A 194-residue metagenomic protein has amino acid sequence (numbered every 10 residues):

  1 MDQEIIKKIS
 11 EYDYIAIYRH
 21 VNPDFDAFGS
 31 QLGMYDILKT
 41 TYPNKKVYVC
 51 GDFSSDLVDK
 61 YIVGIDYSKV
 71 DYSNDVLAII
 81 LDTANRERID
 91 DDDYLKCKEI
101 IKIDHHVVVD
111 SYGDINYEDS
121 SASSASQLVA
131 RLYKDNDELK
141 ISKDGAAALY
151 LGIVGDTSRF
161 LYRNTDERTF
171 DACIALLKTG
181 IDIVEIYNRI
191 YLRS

Functional and structural regions predicted by a protein language model:
D2-V21, G33-K39, S111-S194: A structured phosphate/pyrophosphate-recognition subdomain
D13-N74: Anionic-ligand anchoring segments at beta-strand to alpha-helix junctions in alpha/beta enzyme folds, i.e., glycine
H20, D52-F53, L81-A84, I103-H106 (+3 more regions): Fold-independent oxyanion-binding glycine-rich loops and adjacent beta-strand/coil segments at enzyme active sites
N44-K46, C97, D114, E138: A generic structural signal for alpha->beta connector loops
D56, K60-I115: Active-site cofactor/cluster-binding pocket
